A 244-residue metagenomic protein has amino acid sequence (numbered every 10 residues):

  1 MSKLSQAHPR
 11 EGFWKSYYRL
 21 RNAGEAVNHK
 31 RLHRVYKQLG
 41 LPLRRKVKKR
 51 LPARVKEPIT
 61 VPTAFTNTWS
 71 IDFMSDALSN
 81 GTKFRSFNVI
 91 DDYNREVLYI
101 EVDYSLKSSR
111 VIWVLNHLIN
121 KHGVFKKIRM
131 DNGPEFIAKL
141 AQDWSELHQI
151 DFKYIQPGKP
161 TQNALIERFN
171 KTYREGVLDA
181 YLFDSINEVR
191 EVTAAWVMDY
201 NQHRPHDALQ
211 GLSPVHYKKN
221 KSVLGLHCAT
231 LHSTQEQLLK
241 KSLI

Functional and structural regions predicted by a protein language model:
M1-T68, K159, S213-K221: Basic, flexible linker segments flanking DNA-binding modules in nucleic acid-interacting mobile-element proteins
E11, K46, F125, H203-Q210: Short, polar/charged, Gly/Pro-enriched helix-capping and turn/loop motifs at alpha-helix termini and inter-helix linkers
A23-H29, Y36-P42, E57-S86, D92-D199: RNase H-like DDE/DDD metal-dependent nuclease/strand-transfer catalytic core used by mobile genetic elements
K46, P52, V61-P62, N88 (+5 more regions): Short, charged/polar low-complexity linear motifs in solvent-exposed/disordered segments
K46-K48, A141, I166-E167, K221-V223: Short aromatic-enriched loop/helix-cap "lid" or pocket-rim segments at secondary-structure transitions that line
E146-I150, T172-I244: C-terminal domain-tail junction helix/linker
